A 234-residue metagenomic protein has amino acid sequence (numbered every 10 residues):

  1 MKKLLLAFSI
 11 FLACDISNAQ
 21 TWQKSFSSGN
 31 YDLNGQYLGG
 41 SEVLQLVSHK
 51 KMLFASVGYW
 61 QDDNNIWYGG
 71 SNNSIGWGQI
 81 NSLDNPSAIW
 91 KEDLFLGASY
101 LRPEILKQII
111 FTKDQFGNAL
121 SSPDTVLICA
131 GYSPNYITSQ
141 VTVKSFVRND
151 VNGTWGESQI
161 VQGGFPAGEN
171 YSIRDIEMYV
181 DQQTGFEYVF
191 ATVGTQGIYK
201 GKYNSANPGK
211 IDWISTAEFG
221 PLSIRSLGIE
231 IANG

Functional and structural regions predicted by a protein language model:
L4-A13: Sec-dependent N-terminal signal peptides
D15-A19: Sec/Tat signal peptide C-region and signal peptidase I cleavage site
Q20-L44, S48, W60-Y188, G194-G234: Trp- and S/T/G-rich repeat-edge/linker motifs of beta-rich repeat architectures
V57: A well-structured
